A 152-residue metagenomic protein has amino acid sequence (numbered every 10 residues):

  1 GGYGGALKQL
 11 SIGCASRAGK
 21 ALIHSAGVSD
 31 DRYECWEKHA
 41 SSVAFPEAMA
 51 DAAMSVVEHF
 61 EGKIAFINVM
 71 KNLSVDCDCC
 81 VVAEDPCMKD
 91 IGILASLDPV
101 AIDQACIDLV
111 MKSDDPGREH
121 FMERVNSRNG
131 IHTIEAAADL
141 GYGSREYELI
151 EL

Functional and structural regions predicted by a protein language model:
G1-L152: Extended, low-polarity segments enriched in aliphatic/aromatic residues
